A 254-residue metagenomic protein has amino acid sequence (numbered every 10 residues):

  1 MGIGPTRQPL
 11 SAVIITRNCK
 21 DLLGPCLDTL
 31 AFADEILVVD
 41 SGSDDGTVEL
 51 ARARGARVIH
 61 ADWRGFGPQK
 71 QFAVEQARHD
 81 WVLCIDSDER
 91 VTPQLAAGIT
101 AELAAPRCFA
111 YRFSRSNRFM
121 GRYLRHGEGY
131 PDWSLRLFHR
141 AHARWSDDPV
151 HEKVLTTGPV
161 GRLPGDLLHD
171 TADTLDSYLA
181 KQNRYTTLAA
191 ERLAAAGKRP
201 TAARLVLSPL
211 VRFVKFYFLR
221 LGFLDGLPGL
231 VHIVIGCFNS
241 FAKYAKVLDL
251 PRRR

Functional and structural regions predicted by a protein language model:
P9-S11: Cell-envelope/extracellular polymer assembly enzymes that use nucleotide-activated donors
I14-F32: Short, well-formed alpha-helical segments that are part of the catalytic scaffolds of diverse glycosyltransferases
G24, D45-R54, Q94-L95: Acidic helix N-cap motif at the loop->helix transition within catalytic regions of sugar-transfer enzymes
T29, D40-E49, D86: A conserved acidic beta->alpha catalytic loop
F32, A53-G55, W133, T156: Short, structured coil segments at secondary-structure junctions
S41, A61, H79, D86-E89 (+2 more regions): Short acidic donor-binding/metal-coordinating loop in glycosyltransferase active sites
V48-Q76: Conserved donor nucleotide-binding strand/loop of the catalytic core
P68-V74, D80-W81, T92-R254: Catalytic-site signature of metal-activated, phosphate-bearing donor transferases, centered on the GT-A/GT-A-like
